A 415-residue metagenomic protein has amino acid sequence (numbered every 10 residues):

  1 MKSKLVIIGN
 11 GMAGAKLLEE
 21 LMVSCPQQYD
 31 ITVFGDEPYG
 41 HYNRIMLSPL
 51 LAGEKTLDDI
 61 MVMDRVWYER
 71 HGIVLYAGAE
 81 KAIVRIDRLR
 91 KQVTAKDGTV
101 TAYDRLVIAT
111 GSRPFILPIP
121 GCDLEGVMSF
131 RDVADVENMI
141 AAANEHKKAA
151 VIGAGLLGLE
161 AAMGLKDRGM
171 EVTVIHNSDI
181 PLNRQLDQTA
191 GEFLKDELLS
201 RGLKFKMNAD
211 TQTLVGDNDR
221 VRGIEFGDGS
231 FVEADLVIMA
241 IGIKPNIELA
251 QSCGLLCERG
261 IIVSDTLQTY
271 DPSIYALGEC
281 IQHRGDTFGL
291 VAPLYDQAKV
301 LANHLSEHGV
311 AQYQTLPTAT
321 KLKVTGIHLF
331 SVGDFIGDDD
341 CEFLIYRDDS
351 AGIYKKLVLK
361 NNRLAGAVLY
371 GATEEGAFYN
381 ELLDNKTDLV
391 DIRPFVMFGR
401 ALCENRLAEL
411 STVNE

Functional and structural regions predicted by a protein language model:
M1-A77, G164-Q185: Beta1-alpha1 glycine-rich phosphate/pyrophosphate-binding loop at the start of Rossmann-like nucleotide-binding domains
M1-K4, N10, V23, C280-A377 (+1 more regions): Mid-to-C-terminal Rossmann-like scaffold of FAD/NAD(P)H-dependent oxidoreductases
M1-V6, V62-A150, E225-G229, I238-A240 (+2 more regions): FAD-binding core/adjacent interface of flavoenzyme oxidoreductases
M12-A15, P38, S112-P114, A134 (+3 more regions): Residue-level detector of alpha-helix initiation sites
D30, L75-A95, T101, R168-I262: A Rossmann-like FAD-binding core segment of flavoenzymes
D123-E145, G216-E225, S230-N303: FAD-site-proximal beta/loop scaffold in flavoenzymes
N138-L186, V221: Rossmann-like NAD(P)H-binding beta-loop-alpha module
M139, L389-E415: Cysteine/selenocysteine-centered motifs that mediate thiol-based redox chemistry or coordinate metal-sulfur cofactors
